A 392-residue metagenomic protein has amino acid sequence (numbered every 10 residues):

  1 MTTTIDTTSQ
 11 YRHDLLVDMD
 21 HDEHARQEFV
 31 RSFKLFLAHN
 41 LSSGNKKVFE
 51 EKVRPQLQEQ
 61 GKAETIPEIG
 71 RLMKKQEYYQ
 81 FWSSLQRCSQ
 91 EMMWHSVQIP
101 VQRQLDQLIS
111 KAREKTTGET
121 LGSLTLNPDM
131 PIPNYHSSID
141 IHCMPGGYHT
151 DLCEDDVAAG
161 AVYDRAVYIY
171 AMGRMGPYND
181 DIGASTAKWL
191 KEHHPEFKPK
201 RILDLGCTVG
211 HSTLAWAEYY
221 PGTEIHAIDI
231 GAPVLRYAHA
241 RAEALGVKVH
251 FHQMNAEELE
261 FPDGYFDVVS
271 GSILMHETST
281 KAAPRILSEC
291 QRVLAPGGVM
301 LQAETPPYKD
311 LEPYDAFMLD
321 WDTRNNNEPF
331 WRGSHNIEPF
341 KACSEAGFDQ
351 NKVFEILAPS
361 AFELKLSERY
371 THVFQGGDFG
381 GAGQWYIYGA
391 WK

Functional and structural regions predicted by a protein language model:
Y11-D22, R26, V30, E59-D155: N-terminal auxiliary segments of SAM/dcSAM-dependent transferases
V162, G176-K198: Conserved alpha-helix/loop element of class I SAM-dependent methyltransferases that forms part of the SAM/SAH-binding
K198-T208: Conserved class I S-adenosyl-L-methionine
L203, T213-E258: Class I SAM-dependent methyltransferase SAM/SAH-binding core
E257-V269: A short acidic, Gly/Pro-enriched loop at the edge of an enzyme's catalytic core that lines a small-molecule cofactor
P284-P296: A short glycine-rich, Lys/Arg-flanked "PGG" loop and its adjoining helix->strand segment in the class I
L301-K365: C-terminal alpha-helical "lid/dimerization" subdomain adjacent to the S-adenosyl-L-methionine
A346-K352, E363-K392: Core SAM-dependent methyltransferase catalytic element
